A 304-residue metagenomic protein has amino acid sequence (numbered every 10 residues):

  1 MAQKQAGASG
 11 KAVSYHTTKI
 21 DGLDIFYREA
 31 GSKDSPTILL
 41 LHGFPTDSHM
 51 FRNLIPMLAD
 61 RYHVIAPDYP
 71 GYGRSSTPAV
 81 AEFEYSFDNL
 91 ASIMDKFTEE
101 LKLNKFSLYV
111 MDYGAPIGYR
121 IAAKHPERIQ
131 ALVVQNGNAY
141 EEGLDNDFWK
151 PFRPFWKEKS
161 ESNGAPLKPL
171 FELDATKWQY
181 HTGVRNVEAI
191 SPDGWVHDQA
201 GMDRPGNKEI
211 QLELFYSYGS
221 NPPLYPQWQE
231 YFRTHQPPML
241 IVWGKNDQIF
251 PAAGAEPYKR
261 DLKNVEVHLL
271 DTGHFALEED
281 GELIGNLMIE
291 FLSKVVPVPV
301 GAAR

Functional and structural regions predicted by a protein language model:
K4-I25, A30-T37, I65, Y72-Y109 (+4 more regions): Flexible "cap/lid" subdomain of the alpha/beta-hydrolase fold that forms the substrate-access gate
L40-G43, A66: Structural cue for short, hydrophobic secondary-structure segments
G43-T46, D112: Active-site glycine-rich loops that stabilize anionic/oxyanionic intermediates across multiple enzyme folds
P45, P70-G73, A139, G273-A276: Alpha/beta-hydrolase active-site loop signature
P45-N53, V64: Serine-hydrolase catalytic-loop signature spanning alpha/beta hydrolases and amidase-signature enzymes
N53-Y62, E100: A short, Lys/Arg-enriched amphipathic alpha-helix followed by its capping loop at the start of a domain
G273-G285: Catalytic histidine-centered segment of alpha/beta-hydrolase-like enzymes
